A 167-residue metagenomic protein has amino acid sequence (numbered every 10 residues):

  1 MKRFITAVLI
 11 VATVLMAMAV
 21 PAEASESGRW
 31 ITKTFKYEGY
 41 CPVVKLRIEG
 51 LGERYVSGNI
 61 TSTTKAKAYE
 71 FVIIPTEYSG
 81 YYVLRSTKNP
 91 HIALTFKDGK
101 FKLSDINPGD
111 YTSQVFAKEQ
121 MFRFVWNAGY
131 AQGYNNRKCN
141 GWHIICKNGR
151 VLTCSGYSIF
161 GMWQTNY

Functional and structural regions predicted by a protein language model:
M1-F4: Positively charged n-region of N-terminal signal peptides that target proteins for export
V14-E23: C-terminal segment of classical bacterial N-terminal signal peptides
S25-Y167: Lectin-like carbohydrate-binding module/patch detector with strong preference for beta-trefoil
